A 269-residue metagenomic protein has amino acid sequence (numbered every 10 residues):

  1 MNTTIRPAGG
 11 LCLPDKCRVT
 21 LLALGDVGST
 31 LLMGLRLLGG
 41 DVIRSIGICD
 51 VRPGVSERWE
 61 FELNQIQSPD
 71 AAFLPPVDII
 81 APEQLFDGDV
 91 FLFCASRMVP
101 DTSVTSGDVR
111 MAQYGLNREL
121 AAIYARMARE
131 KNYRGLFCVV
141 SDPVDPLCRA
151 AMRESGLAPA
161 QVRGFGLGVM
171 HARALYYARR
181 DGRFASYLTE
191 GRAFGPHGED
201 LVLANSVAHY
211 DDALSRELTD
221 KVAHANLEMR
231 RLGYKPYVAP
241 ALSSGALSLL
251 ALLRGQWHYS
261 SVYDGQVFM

Functional and structural regions predicted by a protein language model:
M1-R58: NAD(P)+-binding Rossmann beta1-loop-alpha1 motif at the extreme N-terminus of oxidoreductases
D26, T30, G54, G115-E119 (+3 more regions): Conserved active-site and cofactor/substrate-binding residues in soluble primary-metabolism enzymes
L32, E57-E60, L175, S243-A251: Predominant activation on well-ordered alpha-helical scaffold segments within soluble catalytic domains
G40-S45, A128-L136, G156-P159: Short, surface-exposed connector motifs at secondary-structure boundaries
S45, C49-G88: Conserved N-terminal Rossmann-fold NAD(P) cofactor-binding segment
L74-R134: Rossmann-like NAD(P)-binding element
V139-Y210: Rossmann-fold dinucleotide-binding core
R180-M269: Long, compositionally biased stretches enriched for glycine and/or charged residues
